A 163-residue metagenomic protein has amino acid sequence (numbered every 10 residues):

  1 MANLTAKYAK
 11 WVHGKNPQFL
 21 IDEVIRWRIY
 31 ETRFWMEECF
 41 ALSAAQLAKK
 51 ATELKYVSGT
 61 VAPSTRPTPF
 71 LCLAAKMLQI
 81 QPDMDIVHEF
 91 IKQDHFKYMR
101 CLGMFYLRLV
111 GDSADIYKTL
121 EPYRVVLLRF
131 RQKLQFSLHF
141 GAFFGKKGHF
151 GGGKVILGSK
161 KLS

Functional and structural regions predicted by a protein language model:
M1-D94: Extended alpha-helical interaction segments
F70, M99-R100: Residue-level detector of extended alpha-helical repeat arrays and alpha-solenoid scaffolds
E89-F90, Y117-P122: Short sequence/structural elements of tandem HEAT/ARM alpha-solenoid repeats
H95-F96, K133: Short inter-helical turns and helix N-cap capping residues of alpha-solenoid HEAT/ARM repeat scaffolds
L128-Q132: Boundary/linker segments of alpha-helical solenoid repeat arrays
K133-L162: Cationic, amphipathic, low-complexity segments that mediate targeting or membrane/lipid association
